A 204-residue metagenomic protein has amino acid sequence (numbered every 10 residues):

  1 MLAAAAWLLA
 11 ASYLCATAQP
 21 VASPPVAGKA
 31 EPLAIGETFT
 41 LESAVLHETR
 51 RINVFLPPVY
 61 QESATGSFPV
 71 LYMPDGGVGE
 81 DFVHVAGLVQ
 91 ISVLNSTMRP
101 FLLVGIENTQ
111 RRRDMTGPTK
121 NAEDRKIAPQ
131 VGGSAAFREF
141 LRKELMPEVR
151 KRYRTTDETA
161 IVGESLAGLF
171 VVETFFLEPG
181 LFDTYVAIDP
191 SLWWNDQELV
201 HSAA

Functional and structural regions predicted by a protein language model:
A3-C15: Bacterial N-terminal signal peptides
Q19-A204: Non-catalytic cap/lid and distal C-terminal segments of serine-dependent acyl enzymes
